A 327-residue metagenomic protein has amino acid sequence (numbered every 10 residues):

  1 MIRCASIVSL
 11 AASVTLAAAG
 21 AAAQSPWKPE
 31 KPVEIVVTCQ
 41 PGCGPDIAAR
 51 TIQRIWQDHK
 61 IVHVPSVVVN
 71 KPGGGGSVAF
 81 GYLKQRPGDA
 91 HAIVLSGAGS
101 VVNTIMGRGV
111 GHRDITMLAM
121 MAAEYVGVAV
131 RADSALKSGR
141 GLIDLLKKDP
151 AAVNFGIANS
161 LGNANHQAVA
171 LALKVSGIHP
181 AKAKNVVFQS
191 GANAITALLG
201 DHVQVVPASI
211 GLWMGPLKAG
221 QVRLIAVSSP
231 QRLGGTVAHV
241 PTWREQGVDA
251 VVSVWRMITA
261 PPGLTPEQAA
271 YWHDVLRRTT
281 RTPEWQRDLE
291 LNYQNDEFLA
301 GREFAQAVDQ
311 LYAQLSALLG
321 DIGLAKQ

Functional and structural regions predicted by a protein language model:
A5-A17: Bacterial N-terminal signal peptides
A23-D114, A152, L161, I178-V205 (+2 more regions): N-terminal (or domain-start) structured segment
E30-P32, P266-Q327: An extracytoplasmic/periplasmic, membrane-proximal ligand-sensing/linker region
Q40-G42, A98, R131-L136, A158-N163 (+4 more regions): Short coil/turn segments
G44-A48, I52, G75-A79, A98 (+9 more regions): Stable alpha-helical elements in mature extracytoplasmic
P72, A152, I157-S160, A164-H239: Ligand-binding pocket segment of bilobal, Venus flytrap-like solute-binding proteins
Y82-A92, T104-N193, W243, W255-D288: Hinge/capping helix and adjacent helix->loop/strand transition within the periplasmic-binding protein
L212-P283, Q310-A313, Q327: C-terminal lobe and pocket-closing loops of periplasmic/extracytoplasmic Venus-flytrap solute-binding proteins
